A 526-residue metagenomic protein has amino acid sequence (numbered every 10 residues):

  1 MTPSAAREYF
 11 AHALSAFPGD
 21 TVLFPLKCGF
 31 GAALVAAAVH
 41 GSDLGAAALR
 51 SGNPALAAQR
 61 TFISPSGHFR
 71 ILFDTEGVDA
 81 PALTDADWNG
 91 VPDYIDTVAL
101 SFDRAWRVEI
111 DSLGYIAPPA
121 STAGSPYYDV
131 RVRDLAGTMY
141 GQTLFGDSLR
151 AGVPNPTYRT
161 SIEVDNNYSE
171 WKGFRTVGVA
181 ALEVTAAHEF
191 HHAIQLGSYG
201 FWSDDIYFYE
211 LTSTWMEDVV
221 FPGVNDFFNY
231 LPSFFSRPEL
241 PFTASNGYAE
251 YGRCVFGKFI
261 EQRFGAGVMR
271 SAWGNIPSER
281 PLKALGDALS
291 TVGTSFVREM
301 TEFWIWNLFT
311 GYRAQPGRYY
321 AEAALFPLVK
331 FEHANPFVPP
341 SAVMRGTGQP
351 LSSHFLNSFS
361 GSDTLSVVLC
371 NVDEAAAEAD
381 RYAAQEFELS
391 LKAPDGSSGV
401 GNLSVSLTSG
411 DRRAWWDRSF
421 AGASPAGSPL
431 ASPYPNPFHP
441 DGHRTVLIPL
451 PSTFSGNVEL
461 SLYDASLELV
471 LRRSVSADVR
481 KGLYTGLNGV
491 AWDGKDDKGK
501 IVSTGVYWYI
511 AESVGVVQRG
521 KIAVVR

Functional and structural regions predicted by a protein language model:
M1-L113, E374, Y382: Zymogen propeptides/activation segments of proteases
H68-D205, T212, P222-D226: Juxtacatalytic substrate-recognition/specificity segment
G146-T157, A180-V184, G200-R263, G267 (+1 more regions): Acidic/His/Gly-enriched intrinsically disordered linker/tail segments that often contain short helix/coil "MoRF-like"
S169-W171, L487-V502: Signal that preferentially marks extracellular ectodomain short beta-strand elements of beta-sandwich modules
S278-P425: Beta/coil-rich, acidic/histidine-enriched accessory regions frequently appended to metallopeptidases
G422-S466, R473-S476: Glycine-centered coil/turn sites that cap beta-strands in beta-rich domains
G456, R480-G486, V490, S503-V506: A glycine-anchored, Pro-Gly-centered beta-turn/N-cap motif
R472, S476-A477, K500, T504-R526: C-terminal tail/sorting-segment detector
